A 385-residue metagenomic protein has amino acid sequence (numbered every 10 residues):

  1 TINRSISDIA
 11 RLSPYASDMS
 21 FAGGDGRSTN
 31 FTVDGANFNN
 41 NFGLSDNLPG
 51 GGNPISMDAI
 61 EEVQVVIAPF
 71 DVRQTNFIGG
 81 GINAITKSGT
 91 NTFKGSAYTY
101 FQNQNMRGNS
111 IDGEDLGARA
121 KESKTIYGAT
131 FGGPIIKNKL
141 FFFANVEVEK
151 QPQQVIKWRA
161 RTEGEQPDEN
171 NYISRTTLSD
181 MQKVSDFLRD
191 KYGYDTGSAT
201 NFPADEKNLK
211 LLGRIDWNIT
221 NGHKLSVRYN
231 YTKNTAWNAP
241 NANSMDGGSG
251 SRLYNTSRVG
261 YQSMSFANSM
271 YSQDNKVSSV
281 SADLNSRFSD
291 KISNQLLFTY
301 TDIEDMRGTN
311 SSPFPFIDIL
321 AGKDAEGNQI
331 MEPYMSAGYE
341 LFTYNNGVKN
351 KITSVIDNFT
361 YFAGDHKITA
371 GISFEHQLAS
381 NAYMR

Functional and structural regions predicted by a protein language model:
T1, G50, D112-R119, T196-P203 (+4 more regions): Active-site rim elements
T1-S88, E114-D115, G128-T130, E149: Periplasmic N-terminal accessory/gating domains of Gram-negative outer-membrane beta-barrel systems
M19, G80, A129, G213 (+2 more regions): Membrane-embedded beta-strands of outer-membrane beta-barrel proteins, especially the hydrophobic/small aromatic
E62-P69, I78-G81, N91-G133, V146-E147 (+1 more regions): Short strand-turn segments of transmembrane beta-barrel domains in outer membranes, especially the first one or two
Q64-V65, S96-Y100, N145-E147, R228-N230 (+2 more regions): Transmembrane beta-strands of outer-membrane beta-barrel proteins
K94, A120-A239, S272-Q295: Transmembrane beta-barrel wall of Gram-negative outer-membrane proteins
D190, A204-K207, T220-R385: Replace "related TpsB outer-membrane translocases also match" with "some related outer-membrane beta-barrels such as
